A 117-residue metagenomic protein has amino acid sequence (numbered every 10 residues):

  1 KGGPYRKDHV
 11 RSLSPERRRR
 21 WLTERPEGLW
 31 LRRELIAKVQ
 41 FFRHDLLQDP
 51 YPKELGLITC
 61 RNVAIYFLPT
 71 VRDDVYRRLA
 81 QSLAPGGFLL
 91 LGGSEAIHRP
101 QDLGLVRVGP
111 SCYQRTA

Functional and structural regions predicted by a protein language model:
K1-T59, V63-V71, A96-H98: Extended basic-aromatic, gly/pro-enriched interface segments that bind polyanionic ligands
G3-P4, G87, A117: Generic short alpha-helical hydrophobic face used as a protein-protein interaction/packing hotspot
R6, D74-R77, R107-V108: Glycine-rich, phosphate-binding/catalytic loops in enzymes
R32-E34, S82, V106: Generic structural signal for beta-strand residues in well-ordered domains
L57, H98-A117: Core SAM-dependent methyltransferase catalytic element
D73-P85: A short glycine-rich, Lys/Arg-flanked "PGG" loop and its adjoining helix->strand segment in the class I
P85-G93: Conserved beta-strand signature within the Rossmann-like core of class I S-adenosyl-L-methionine
